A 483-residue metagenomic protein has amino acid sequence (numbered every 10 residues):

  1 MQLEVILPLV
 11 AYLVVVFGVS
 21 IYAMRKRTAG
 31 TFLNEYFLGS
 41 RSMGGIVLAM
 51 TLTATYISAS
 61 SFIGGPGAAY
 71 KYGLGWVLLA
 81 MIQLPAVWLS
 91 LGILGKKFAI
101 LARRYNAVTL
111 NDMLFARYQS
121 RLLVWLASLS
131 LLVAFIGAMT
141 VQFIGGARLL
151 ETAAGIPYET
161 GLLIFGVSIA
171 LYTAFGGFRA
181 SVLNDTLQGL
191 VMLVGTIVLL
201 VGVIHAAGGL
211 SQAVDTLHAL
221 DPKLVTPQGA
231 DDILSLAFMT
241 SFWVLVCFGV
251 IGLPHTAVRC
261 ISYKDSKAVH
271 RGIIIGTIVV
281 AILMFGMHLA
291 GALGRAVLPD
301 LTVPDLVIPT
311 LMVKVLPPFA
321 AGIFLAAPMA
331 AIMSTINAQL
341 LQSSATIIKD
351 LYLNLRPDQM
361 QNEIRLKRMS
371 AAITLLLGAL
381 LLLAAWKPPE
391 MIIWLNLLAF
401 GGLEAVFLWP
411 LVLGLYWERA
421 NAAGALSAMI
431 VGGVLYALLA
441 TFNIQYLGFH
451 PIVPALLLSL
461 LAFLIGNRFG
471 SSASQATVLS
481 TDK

Functional and structural regions predicted by a protein language model:
M1-K483: Membrane-embedded helix-loop-helix hairpins and adjacent transmembrane boundary segments in multi-pass transporters
